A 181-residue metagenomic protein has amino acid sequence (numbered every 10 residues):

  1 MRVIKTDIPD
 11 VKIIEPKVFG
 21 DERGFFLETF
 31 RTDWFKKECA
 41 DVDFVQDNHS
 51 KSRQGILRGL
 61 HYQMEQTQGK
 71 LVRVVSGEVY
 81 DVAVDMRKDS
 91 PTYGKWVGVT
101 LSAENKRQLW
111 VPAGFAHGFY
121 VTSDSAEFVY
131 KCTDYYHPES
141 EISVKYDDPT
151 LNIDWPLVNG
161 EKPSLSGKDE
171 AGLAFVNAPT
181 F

Functional and structural regions predicted by a protein language model:
M1-N105, S123-S125, Y130-F181: Non-catalytic, conserved peripheral segments adjacent to functional cores
L101-W110, F115-Y120: Beta-rich strand-turn-strand
